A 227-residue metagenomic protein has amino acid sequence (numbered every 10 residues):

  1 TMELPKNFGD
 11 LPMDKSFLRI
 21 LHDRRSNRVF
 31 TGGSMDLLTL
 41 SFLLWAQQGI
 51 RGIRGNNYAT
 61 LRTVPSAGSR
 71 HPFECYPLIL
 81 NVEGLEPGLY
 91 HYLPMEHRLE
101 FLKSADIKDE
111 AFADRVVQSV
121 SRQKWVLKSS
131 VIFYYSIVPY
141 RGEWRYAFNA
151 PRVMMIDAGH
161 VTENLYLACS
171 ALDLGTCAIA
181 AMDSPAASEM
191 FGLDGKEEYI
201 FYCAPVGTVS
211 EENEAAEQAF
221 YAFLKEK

Functional and structural regions predicted by a protein language model:
T1-K128, L224-K227: N-terminal amphipathic, basic helical "cap/leader" segment at the start of enzyme domains
D14, P87, W144-R145, E214-Q218: Short, charged, solvent-exposed linker or helix-capping segments at domain edges/interfaces that act as flexible hinges
L43, C75, V131-R141, Y146-E189: Small-aliphatic-rich amphipathic alpha-helix that forms the alpha element of a beta-alpha
L80-V82, V138, V209: Solvent-exposed coil/turn segments that connect beta secondary-structure elements in extracytoplasmic/periplasmic
L89-H91, I132-Y134, C203-P205: Conserved hydrophobic/aromatic beta-strand scaffold that supports enzyme active sites
S104, Y199-K227: C-terminal helix-cap and adjacent tail motif
D114-R115, E198-I200: A short alpha/beta connector and helix-capping loop motif
E189-K196: Short proline/glycine-enriched turn/loop segments at secondary-structure junctions
